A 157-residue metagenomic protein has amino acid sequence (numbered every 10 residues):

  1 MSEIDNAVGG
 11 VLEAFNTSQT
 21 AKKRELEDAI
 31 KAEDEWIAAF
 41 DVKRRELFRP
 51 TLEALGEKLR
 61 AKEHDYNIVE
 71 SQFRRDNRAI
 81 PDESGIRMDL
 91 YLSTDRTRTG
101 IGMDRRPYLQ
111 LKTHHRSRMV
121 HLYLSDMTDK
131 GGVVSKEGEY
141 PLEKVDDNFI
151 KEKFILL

Functional and structural regions predicted by a protein language model:
M1-T20: Acidic, low-complexity proline/glycine-rich segments
E3-N6, R78-E152: Intrinsically disordered, low-complexity regulatory segments enriched in Ser/Thr/Pro and charged residues
A14-Y66: Contiguous, amphipathic alpha-helical segments that mediate oligomerization or scaffolding in large protein assemblies
E27, A39, D147-L156: Short, Lys/Arg-rich flexible segments
L52, E70-Q72, L90-T94: Generic secondary-structure microfeatures
L59-A79: Long, charged, glycine-rich C-terminal linkers/tails
